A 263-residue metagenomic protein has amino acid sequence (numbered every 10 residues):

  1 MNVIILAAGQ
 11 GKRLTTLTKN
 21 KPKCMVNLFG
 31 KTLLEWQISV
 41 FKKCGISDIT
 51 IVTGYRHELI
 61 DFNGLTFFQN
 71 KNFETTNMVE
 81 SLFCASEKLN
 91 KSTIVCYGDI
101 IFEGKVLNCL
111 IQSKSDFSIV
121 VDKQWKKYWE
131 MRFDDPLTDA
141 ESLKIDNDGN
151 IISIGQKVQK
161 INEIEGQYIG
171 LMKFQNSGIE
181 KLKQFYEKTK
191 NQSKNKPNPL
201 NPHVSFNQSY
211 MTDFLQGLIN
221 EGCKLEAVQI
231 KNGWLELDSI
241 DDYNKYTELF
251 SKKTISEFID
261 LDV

Functional and structural regions predicted by a protein language model:
M1-T18: N-terminal nucleotide-binding beta1-loop-alpha1 segment
M1-V3, I161-V263: Conserved alpha/beta core of the MobA/IspD/sugar-nucleotide pyrophosphorylase nucleotidyltransferase superfamily
N2-I5, K31-V95, S205: Conserved N-terminal catalytic core of the sugar/cofactor nucleotidyltransferase
G9, D99, S239: Active-site glycine-centered loops adjacent to acidic/histidine catalytic or metal-binding residues that shape
N20-E35: Short catalytic helix/loop segments, enriched in acidic residues and glycine and frequently bearing histidine
C24, D48, T66, N150 (+1 more regions): Conserved beta-strand segments of alpha/beta enzyme cores
I60-A140: Conserved beta-loop-beta/alpha segment of the NTase-like Rossmann-fold superfamily that binds/positions NTPs
G104-F185, T189: Conserved core of the sugar-phosphate nucleotidyltransferase
